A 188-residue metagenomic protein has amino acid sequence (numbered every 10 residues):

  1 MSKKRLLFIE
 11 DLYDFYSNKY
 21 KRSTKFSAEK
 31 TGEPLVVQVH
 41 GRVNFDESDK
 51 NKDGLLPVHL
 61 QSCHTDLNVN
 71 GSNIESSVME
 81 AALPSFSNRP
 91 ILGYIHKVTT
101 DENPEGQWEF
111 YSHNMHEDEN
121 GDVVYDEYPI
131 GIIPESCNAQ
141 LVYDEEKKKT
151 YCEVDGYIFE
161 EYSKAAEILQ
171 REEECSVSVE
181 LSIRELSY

Functional and structural regions predicted by a protein language model:
M1-Y188: Signature of dsDNA virion morphogenesis modules
